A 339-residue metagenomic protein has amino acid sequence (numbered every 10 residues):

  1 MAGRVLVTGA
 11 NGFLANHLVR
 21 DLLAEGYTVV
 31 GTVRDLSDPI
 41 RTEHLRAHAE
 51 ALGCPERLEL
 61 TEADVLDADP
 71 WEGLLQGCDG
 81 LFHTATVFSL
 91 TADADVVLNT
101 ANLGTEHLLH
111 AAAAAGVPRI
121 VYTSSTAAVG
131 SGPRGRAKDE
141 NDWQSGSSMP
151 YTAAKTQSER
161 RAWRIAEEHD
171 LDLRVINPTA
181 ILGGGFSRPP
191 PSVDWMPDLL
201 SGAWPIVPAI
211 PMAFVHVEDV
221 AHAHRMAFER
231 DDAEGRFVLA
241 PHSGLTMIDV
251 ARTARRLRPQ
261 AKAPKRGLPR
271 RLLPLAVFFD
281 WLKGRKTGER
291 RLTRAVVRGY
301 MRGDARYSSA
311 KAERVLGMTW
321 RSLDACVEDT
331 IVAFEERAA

Functional and structural regions predicted by a protein language model:
G3-Y27: N-terminal Rossmann NAD(P)H-binding glycine-rich loop of SDR-like oxidoreductase domains
S37-I40, A47-L103: NAD(P)H-binding glycine-rich loop region in Rossmannoid oxidoreductase-like domains and their noncatalytic homologs
H83, V87, D93-Y151: Conserved Rossmann-fold NAD(P)-dependent oxidoreductase catalytic core, especially the SDR/UDP-sugar
S148-L173: Active-site Tyr-X1-5-Lys
H169-M212: NAD(P)-dependent short-chain dehydrogenase/reductase
P191, V207-F228, G235: Substrate-positioning beta->alpha
A223-R291, R314, L323-A339: Mid/C-terminal beta-alpha module of Rossmann-like enzyme folds, strongest in SDR-family dehydrogenases/epimerases
